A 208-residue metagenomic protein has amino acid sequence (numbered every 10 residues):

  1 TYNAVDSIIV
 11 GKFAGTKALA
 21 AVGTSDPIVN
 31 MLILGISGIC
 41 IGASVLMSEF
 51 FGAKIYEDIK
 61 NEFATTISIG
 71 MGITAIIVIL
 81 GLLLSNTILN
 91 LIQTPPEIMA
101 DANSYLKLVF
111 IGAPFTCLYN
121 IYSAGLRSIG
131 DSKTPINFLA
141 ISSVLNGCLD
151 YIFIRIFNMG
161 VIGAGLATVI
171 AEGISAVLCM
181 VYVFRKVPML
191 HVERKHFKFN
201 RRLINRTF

Functional and structural regions predicted by a protein language model:
T1-A20, L89-P96, I152-M159: Helix-terminus/linker motif at the lipid-water interface of multi-pass membrane proteins
D6, A43-S44, L84-S85, Y122 (+2 more regions): Hydrophobic/aromatic residues in alpha-helical transmembrane segments
S7, L19-I79, T116-P135: Small-residue-rich hydrophobic transmembrane alpha-helices
A14-P27, A102-L106, G165: Small-residue hotspots at the loop-to-helix junctions and early N-terminal turns of transmembrane alpha-helices
M31-L34, N146-Y151, A176-M180: Hydrophobic transmembrane alpha-helices of multi-pass small-molecule transporters
M47-P114, I156-F208: Short alpha-helical transmembrane segments in multi-pass integral membrane proteins
G70, G125-Y151, I162, L166-V169: Alpha-helical transmembrane segments of multi-pass membrane transporters/permeases
T94-A102, L106-K107, A113-A140: Cytoplasmic helix-loop-helix junction between adjacent transmembrane helices in 12-TM secondary transporters
